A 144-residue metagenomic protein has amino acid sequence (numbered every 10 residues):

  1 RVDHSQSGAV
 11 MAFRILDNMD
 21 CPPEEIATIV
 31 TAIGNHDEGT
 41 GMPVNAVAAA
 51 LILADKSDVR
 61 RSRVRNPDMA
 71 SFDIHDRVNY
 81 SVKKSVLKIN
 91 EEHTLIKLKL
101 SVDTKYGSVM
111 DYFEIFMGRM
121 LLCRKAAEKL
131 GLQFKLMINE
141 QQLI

Functional and structural regions predicted by a protein language model:
R1-I89: Divalent metal-dependent catalytic cores for phosphoryl transfer on phosphate-bearing substrates
R61-I144: Terminal helices and disordered tails flanking the catalytic cores of nucleotide-processing hydrolases
